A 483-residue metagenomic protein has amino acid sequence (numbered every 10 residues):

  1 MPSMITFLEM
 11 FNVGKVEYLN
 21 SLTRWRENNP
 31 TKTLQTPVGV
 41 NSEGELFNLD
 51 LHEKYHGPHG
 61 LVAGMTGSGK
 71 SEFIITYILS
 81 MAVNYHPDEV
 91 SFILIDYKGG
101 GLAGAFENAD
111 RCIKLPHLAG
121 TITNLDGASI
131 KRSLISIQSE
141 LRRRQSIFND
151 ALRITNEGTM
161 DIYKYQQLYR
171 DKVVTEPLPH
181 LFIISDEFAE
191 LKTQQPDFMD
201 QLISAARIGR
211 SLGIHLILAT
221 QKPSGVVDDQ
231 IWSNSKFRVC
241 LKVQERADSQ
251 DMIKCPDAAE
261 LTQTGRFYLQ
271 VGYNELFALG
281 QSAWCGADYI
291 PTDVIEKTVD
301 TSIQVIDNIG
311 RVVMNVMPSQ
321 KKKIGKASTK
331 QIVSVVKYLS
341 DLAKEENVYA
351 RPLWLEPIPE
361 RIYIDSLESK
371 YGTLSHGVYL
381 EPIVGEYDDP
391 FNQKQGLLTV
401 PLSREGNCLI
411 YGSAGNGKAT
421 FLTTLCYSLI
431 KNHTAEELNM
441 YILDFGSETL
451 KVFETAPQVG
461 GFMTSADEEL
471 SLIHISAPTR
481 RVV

Functional and structural regions predicted by a protein language model:
M1-H52, A119, V227-E386: Phosphate-binding and hydrolysis-coupling loops of NTP-dependent motor/remodeling domains
Y18-T159, K172-A247, D251, E260 (+1 more regions): P-loop NTPase catalytic phosphate-binding loop
G99, W284-A287, S447, V482: Residue-level detector of flexible, active-site-proximal loop/helix-junction positions within diverse enzyme catalytic
Y163-K172: Conserved RecA-like ASCE ATPase "motif II neighborhood" in helicase/translocase motors
I475-V483: A short, hydrophobic C-terminal helix/tail in secreted or cell-surface proteins
